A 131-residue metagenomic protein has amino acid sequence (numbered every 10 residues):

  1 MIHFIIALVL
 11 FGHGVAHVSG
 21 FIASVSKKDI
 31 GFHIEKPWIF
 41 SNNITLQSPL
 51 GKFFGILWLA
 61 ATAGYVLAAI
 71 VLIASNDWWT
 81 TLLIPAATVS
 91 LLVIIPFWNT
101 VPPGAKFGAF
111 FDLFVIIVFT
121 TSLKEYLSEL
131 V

Functional and structural regions predicted by a protein language model:
M1-V131: Membrane-interface extramembranous regions
